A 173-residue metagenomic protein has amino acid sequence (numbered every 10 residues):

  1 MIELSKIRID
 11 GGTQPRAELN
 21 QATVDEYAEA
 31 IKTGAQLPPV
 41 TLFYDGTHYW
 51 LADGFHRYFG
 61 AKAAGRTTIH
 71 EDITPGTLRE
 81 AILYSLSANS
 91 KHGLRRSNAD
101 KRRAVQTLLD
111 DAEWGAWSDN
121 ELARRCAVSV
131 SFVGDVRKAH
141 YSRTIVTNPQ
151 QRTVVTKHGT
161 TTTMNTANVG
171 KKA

Functional and structural regions predicted by a protein language model:
M1-T74, S85, R124-R125: Short, charged/polar connector segments at secondary-structure boundaries
L78-A173: Amphipathic alpha-helical oligomerization/scaffolding segments
